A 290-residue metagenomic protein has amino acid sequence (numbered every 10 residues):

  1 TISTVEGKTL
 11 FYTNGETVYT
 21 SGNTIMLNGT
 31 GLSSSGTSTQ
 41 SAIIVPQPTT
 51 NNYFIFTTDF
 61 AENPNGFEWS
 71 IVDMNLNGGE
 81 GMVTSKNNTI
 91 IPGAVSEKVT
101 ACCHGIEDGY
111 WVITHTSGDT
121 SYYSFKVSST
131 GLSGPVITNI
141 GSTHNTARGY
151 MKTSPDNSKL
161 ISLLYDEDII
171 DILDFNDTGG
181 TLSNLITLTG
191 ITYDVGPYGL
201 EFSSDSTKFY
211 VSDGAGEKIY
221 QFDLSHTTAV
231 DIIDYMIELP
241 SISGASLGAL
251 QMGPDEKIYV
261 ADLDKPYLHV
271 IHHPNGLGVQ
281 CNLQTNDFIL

Functional and structural regions predicted by a protein language model:
I2-L290: Beta-propeller fold recognition
